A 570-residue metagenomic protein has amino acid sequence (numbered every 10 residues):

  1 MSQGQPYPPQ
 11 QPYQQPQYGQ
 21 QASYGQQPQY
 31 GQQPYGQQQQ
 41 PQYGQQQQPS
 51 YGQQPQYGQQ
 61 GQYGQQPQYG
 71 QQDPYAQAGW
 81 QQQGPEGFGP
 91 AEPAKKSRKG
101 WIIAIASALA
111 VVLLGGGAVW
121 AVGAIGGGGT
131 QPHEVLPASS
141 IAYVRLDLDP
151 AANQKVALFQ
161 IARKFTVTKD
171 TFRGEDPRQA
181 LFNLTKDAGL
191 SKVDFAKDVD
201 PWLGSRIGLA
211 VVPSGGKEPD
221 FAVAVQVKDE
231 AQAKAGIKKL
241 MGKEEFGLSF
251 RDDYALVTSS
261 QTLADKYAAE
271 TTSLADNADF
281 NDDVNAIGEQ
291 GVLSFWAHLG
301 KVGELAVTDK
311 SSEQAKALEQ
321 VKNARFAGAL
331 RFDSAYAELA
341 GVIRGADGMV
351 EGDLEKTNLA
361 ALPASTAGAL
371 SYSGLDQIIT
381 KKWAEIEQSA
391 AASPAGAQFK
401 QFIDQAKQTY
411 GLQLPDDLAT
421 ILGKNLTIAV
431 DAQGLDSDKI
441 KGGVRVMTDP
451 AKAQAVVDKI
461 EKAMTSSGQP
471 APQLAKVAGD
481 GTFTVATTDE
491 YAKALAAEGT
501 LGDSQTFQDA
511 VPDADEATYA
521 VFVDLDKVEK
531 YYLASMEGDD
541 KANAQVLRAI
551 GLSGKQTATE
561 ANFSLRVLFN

Functional and structural regions predicted by a protein language model:
M1-K96: Intrinsically disordered, low-complexity Pro/Gly-rich regions
G4, V144, L190-E289, P415 (+1 more regions): Single conserved position on a long alpha-helix in the C-terminal lobe of the eukaryotic protein kinase
P16, A22, P28, P41 (+14 more regions): Intrinsic low-complexity repeat tracts in disordered regions, enriched in small/polar residues
E92-K217, K238, D282-N323, A327 (+6 more regions): Structural boundary/hinge residues at secondary-structure and domain interfaces
L256, F332-A337, A360-S365, L435-D438 (+2 more regions): Edge/loop elements at the starts and ends of beta-strands within beta-rich repeat scaffolds
V257-T258, L339-G341, F483-T487, F563-V567: Generic recognition of long tandem-repeat/solenoid scaffolds
T409, A455-A471, V528-N543: Beta-propeller and related beta-repeat scaffolds in trafficking/envelope systems
A494, E498-N570: Long, C-terminal catalytic modules of enzymes
